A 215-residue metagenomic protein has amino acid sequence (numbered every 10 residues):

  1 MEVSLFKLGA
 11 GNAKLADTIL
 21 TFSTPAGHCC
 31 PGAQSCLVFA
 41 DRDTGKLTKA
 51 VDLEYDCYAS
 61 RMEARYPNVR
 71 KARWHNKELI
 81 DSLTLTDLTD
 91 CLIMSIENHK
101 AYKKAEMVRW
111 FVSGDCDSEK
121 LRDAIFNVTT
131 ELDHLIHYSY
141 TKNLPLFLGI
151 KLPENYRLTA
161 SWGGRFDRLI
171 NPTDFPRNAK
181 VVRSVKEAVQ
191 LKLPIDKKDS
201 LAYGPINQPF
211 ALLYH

Functional and structural regions predicted by a protein language model:
M1-H215: Class I S-adenosyl-L-methionine
